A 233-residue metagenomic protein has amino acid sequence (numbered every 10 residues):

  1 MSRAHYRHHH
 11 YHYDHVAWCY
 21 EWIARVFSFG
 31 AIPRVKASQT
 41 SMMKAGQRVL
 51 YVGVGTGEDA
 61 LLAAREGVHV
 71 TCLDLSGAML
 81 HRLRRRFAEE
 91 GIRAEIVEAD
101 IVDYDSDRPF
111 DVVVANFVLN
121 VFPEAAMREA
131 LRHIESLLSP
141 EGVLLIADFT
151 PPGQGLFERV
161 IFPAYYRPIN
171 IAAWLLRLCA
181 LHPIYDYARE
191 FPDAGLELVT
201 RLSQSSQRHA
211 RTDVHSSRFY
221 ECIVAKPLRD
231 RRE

Functional and structural regions predicted by a protein language model:
M1-K44, E58: Conserved class I S-adenosyl-L-methionine
K44, F122-P123, L138-S139: Helix-to-beta-strand junctions that scaffold the AdoMet/dcAdoMet cofactor pocket in Class I SAM-dependent enzymes
L50-Y51, T56-D103: Class I SAM-dependent methyltransferase SAM/SAH-binding core
V102-V113: A short acidic, Gly/Pro-enriched loop at the edge of an enzyme's catalytic core that lines a small-molecule cofactor
V112-A126: A short SAM/SAH-binding and catalytic strip from SAM-dependent methyltransferases
R128-P140: A short glycine-rich, Lys/Arg-flanked "PGG" loop and its adjoining helix->strand segment in the class I
A147-A194, L198-L202: C-terminal alpha-helical "lid/dimerization" subdomain adjacent to the S-adenosyl-L-methionine
G195-L196, L202-E233: Core SAM-dependent methyltransferase catalytic element
